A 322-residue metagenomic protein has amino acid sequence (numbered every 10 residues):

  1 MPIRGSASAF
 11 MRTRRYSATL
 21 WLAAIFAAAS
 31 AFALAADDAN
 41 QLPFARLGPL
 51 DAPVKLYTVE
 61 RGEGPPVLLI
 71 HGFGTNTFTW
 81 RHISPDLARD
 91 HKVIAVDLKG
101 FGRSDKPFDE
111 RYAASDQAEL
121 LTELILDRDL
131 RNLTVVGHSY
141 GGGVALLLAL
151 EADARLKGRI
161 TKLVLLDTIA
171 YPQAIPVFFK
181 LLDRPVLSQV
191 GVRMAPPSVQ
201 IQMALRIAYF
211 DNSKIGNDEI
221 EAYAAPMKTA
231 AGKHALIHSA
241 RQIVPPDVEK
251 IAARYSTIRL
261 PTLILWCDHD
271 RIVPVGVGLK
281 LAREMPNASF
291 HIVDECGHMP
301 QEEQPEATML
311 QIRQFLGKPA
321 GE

Functional and structural regions predicted by a protein language model:
L42, P49-A52, L56-R61, A95-Y140 (+3 more regions): Active-site loop/oxyanion-hole signature of alpha/beta-hydrolase fold enzymes
V59-R103: Conserved HGGG/HGGXW glycine-rich cap/lid loop of the alpha/beta-hydrolase fold
G142-R155, L163: Short glycine-enriched nucleophile-adjacent loop and the immediately C-terminal alpha-helix near the catalytic center
L150, I160-R193: Flexible "cap/lid" loop of the alpha/beta hydrolase fold
A174-P176, K180, M194-T257: Conserved alpha/beta-hydrolase catalytic His-Asp/Glu region
I258, I264-W266: Short beta-strand/loop motif that positions the catalytic acidic residue of the alpha/beta-hydrolase fold
H269-V273: Acidic catalytic loop of the alpha/beta-hydrolase fold
A288-E322: Catalytic active-site module of serine/aspartate enzymes centered on a nucleophile-bearing elbow/loop
